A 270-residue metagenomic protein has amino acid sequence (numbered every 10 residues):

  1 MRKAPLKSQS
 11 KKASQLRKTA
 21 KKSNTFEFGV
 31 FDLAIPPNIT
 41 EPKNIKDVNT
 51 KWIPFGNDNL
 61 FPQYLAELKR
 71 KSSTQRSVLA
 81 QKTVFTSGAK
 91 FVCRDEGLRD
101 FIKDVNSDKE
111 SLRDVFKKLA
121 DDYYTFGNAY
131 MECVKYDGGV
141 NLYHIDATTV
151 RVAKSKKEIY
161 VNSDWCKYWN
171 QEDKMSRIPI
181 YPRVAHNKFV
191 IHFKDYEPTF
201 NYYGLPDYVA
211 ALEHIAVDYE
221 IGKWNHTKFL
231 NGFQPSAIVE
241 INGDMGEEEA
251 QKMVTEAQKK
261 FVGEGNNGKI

Functional and structural regions predicted by a protein language model:
R2-I270: Structured, contiguous alpha/beta core segments that scaffold functional sites
